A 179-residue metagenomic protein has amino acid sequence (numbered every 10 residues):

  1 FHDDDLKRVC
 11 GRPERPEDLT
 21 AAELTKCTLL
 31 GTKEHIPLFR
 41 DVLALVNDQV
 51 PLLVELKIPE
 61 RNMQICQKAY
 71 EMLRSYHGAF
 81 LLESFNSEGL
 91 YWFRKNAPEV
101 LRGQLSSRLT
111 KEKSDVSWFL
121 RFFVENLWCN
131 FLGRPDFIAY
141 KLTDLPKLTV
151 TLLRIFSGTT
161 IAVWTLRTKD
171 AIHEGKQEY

Functional and structural regions predicted by a protein language model:
F1-D4, Q177-Y179: Short low-complexity, flexible loop/linker segments enriched in glycine and/or proline with clustered acidic
H2-L109, F131-P135, A139-L145: Metal-dependent phosphodiesterase/phospholipase catalytic core, i.e., the His/Asp/Glu-rich active-site region
K26, G31-I36, L45, E112-Y179: C-terminal active-site rim and adjoining tail of enzyme catalytic domains
